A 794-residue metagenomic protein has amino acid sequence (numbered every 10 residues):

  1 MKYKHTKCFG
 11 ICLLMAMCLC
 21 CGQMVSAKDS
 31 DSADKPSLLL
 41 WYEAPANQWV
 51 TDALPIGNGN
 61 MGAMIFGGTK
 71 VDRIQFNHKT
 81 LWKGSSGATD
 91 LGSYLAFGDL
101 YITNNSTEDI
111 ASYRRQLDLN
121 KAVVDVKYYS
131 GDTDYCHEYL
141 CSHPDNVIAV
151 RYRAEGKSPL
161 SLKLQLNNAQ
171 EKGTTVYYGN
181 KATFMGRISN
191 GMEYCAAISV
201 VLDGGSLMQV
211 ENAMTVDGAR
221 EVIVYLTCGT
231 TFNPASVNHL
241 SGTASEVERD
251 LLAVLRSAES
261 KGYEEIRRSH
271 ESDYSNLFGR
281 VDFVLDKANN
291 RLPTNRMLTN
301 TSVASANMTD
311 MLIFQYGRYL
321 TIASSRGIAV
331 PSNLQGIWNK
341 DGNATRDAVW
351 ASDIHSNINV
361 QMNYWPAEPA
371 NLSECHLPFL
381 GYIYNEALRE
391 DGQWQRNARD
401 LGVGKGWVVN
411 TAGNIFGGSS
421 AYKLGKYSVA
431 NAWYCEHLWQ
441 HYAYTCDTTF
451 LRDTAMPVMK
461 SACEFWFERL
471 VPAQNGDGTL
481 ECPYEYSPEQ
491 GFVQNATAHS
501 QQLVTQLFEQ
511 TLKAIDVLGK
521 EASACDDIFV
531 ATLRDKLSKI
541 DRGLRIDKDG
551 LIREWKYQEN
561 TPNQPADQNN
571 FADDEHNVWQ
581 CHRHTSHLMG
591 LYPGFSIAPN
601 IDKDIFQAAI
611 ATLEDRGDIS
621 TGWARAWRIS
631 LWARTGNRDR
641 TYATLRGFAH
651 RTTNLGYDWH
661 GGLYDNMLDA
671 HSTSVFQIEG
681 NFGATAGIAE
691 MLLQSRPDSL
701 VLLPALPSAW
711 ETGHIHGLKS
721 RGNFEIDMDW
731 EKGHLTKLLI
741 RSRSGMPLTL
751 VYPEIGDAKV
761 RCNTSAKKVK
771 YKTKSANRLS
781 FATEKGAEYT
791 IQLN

Functional and structural regions predicted by a protein language model:
M1-S30: Bacterial Sec-dependent N-terminal signal peptides
K28-Y422, Q440-Y442, K460-C463, N475-D477 (+9 more regions): Aromatic-residue-lined binding/catalytic grooves and analogous aromatic/hydrophobic interfacial grooves in multimeric
S93-N105, D109, I678-I726, E731: Catalytic cores of secreted or luminal carbohydrate-active enzymes
K340, S352, S461, F465-V517: Acidic/histidine-rich catalytic neighborhood
K340-D341, T345, L480-Y484, F606 (+2 more regions): C-terminal catalytic domain of Rieske-type non-heme iron oxygenases
N357-E368, Y427-W439, H499-E509, H584-F595 (+2 more regions): Well-ordered alpha-helical segments within folded domains of soluble proteins
H441, T448-E468, T505, W632-F648: Extended amphipathic alpha-helical segments enriched in small hydrophobics
